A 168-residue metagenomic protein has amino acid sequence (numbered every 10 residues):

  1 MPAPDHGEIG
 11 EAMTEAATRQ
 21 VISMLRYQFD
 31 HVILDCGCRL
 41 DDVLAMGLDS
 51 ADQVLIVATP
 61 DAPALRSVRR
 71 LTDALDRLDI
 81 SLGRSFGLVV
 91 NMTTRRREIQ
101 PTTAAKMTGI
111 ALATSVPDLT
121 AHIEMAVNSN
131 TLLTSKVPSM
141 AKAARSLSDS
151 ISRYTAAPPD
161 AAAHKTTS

Functional and structural regions predicted by a protein language model:
M1-Y27, T120-T134: P-loop/Walker-type NTP enzyme "switch/lid" segment
M24-Q28, L40-A62: Inter-motif core of Ras-like GTPase G domains
H31, Q53, I110-T114: Well-ordered beta-strand positions
A58-D61, S85-E98, S115-H122: G-domain G4 guanine-recognition motif of GTPases
V68-L82: Conserved C-terminal guanine-recognition region of P-loop GTPase G domains, centered on the G4
M92-T93, A104-L133: Beta-strand-loop-alpha "switch" segments that mediate conformational coupling across diverse proteins
A126-S168: NTP-binding/hydrolysis catalytic cores, primarily Walker-type P-loop NTPases
